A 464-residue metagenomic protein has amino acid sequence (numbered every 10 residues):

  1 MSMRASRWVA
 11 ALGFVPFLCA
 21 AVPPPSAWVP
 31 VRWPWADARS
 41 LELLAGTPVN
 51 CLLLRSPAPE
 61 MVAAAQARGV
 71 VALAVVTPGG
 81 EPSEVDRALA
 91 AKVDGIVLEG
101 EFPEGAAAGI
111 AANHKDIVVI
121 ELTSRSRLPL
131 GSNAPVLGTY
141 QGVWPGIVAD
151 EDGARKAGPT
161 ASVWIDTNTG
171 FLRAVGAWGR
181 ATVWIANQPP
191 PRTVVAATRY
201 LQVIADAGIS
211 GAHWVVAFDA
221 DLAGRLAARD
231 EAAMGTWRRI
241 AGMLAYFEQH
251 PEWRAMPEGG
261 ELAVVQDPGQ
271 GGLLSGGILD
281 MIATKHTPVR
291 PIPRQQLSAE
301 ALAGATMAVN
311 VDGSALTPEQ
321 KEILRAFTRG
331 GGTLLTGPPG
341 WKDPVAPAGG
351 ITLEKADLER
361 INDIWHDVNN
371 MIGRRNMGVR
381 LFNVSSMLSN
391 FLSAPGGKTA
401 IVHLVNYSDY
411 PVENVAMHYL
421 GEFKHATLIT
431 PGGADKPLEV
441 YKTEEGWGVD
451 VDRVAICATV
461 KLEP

Functional and structural regions predicted by a protein language model:
M1-A5: N-terminal secretory signal peptides that target proteins for export/translocation
V9-C19, T333: Bacterial N-terminal signal peptides
V22-S314, P318-G332, T336-P347, I351-K355 (+2 more regions): Glycan-processing catalytic domains of CAZymes
W214, E354-G378: Catalytic cores of secreted or luminal carbohydrate-active enzymes
H250-Q270, R374-Y410: Surface beta-strand/loop "capping" patches
I278, Y407-H425: Surface-exposed beta-strand/loop patches in extracellular or lumenal glycoproteins
N414-E422, A455-P464: Extended Gly/Ser/Thr-rich low-complexity repeat segments, especially those forming or decorating extracellular
T427-W447: Solvent-exposed beta-strand/loop surfaces of large extracellular or lumenal domains
